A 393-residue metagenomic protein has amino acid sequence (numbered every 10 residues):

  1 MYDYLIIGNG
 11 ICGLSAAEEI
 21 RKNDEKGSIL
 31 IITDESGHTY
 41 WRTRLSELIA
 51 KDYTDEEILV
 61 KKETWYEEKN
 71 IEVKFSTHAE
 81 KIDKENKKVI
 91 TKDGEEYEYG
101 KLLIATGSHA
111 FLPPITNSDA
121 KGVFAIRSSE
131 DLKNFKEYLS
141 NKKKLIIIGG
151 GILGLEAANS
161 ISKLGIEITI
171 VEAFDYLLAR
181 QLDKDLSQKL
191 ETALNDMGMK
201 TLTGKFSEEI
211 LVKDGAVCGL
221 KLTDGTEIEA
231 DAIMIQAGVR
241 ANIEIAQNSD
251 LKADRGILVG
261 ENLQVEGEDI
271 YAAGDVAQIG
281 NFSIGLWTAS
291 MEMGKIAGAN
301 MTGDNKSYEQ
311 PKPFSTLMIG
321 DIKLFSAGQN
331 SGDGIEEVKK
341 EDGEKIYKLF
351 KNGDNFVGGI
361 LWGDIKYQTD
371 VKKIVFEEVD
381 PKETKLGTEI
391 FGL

Functional and structural regions predicted by a protein language model:
M1-L5, L59-I146, K221-E227, M234-Q236 (+2 more regions): FAD-binding core/adjacent interface of flavoenzyme oxidoreductases
Y2, N9, K22, V276-T369: Mid-to-C-terminal Rossmann-like scaffold of FAD/NAD(P)H-dependent oxidoreductases
Y2-E72, S160-Q181: Beta1-alpha1 glycine-rich phosphate/pyrophosphate-binding loop at the start of Rossmann-like nucleotide-binding domains
G8-I11, R127, I148-G151: Glycine-rich Rossmann-fold phosphate-binding loop(s) that bind the pyrophosphate of adenine dinucleotide cofactors
K26, V73-T91, Y97, L164-V259: A Rossmann-like FAD-binding core segment of flavoenzymes
D119-N141, V212-A216, K221, T226-A299: FAD-site-proximal beta/loop scaffold in flavoenzymes
N134-L182, V217: Rossmann-like NAD(P)H-binding beta-loop-alpha module
C218-L220, I228-K252, F325-L393: C-terminal catalytic lobe of FAD-dependent flavoproteins
